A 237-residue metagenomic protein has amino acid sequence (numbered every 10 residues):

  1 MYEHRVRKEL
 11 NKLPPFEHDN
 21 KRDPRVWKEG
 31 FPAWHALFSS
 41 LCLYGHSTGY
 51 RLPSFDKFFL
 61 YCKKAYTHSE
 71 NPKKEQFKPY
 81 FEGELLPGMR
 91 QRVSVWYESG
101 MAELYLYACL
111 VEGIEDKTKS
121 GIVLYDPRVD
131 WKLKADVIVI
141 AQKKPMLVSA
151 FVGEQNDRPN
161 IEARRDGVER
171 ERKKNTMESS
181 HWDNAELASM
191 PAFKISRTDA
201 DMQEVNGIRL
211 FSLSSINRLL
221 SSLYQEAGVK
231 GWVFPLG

Functional and structural regions predicted by a protein language model:
M1-N20, M202-G237: Long, compositionally biased intrinsically disordered regions
M1-Q76: Nuclease-adjacent, charged terminal/linker segments that flank catalytic cores
L85-Y105, D130: A short, highly charged nucleic-acid-interacting micro-segment common to nuclease and nuclease-linked defense proteins
Y107-K132: A short acidic/basic microdomain associated with nuclease active sites
P127-R128, A141, V152-G153: Extended serine/threonine-enriched, polar tracts that run as long, contiguous segments within proteins
A135: Basic, glycine-/proline-tolerant helical and adjacent loop/strand elements that line or dock onto nucleic-acid
I138-V148: Active-site beta-strand-loop-beta-strand hairpin of nuclease catalytic cores that positions key catalytic residues
A150-A227: Catalytic cores of nucleic-acid endonucleases
